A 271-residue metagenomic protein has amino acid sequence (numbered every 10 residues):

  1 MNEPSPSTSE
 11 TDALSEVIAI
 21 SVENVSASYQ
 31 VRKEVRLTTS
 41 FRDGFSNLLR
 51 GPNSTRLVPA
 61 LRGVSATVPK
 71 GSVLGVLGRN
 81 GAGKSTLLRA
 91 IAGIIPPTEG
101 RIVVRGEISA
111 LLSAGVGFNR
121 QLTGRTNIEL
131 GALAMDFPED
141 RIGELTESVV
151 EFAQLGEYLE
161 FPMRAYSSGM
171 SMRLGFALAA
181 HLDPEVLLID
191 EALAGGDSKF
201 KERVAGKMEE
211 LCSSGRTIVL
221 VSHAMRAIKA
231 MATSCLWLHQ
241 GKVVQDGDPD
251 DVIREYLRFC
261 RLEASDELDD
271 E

Functional and structural regions predicted by a protein language model:
N2-A60, P249-D269: Pre-NBD coupling/linker segments of ABC/ABC-like ATPases
L77-R79: The feature captures the beta-strand-to-loop junction immediately N-terminal to the Walker
E139-G143, V149-A165: Conserved ABC nucleotide-binding domain
K201-S214: Helical segment within the ABC ATPase nucleotide-binding domain
S222-H223: H-loop/switch region of ABC-family ATPase nucleotide-binding domains
A230-W237: Conserved catalytic segment of ABC-fold P-loop ATPases
Q240-G241, Y256: Conserved ABC ATPase "signature" C-loop
